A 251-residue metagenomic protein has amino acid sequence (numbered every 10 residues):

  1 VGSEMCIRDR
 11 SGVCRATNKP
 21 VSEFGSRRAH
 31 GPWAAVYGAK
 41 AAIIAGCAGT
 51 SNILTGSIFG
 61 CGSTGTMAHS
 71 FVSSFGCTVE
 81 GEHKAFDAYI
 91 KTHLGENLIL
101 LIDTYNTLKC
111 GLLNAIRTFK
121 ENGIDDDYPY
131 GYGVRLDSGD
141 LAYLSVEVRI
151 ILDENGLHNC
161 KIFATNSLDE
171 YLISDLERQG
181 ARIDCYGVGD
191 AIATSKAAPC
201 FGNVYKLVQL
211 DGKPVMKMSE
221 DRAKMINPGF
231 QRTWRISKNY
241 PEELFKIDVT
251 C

Functional and structural regions predicted by a protein language model:
V1-E4, R8-H158, L168-S174, R178-Q179 (+2 more regions): Buried, small/hydrophobic-residue-enriched core segments of structured protein domains
L98-L100, I162, Y186: Hydrophobic/aromatic residues located in beta-strands of well-ordered beta-sheets within soluble catalytic
I150-N155, C160, L168-C251: Gly/Ser/Thr/Ala-enriched C-terminal appendages of enzymes
T165: Short hydrophobic "strand-cap" motifs at the C-terminus of beta-strands
